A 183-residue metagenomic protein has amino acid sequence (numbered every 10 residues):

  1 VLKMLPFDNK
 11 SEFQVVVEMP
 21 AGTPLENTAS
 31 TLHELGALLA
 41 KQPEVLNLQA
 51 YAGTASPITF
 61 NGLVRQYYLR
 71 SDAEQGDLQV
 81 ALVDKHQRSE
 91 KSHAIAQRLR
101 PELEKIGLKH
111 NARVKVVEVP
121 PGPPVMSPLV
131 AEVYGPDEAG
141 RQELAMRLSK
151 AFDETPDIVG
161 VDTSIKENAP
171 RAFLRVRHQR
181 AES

Functional and structural regions predicted by a protein language model:
V1, N27-P123, K150, Q179-S183: Solvent-exposed, membrane-proximal periplasmic/extracellular interface segments of envelope transport and secretion
V1-T23, T59, L63-R65, P128: Transmembrane helices with small-residue packing motifs
K10-Q14, P43-N47, A73-D77, K109-N111 (+3 more regions): Extracytoplasmic
V15, A131, F152: Conserved hydrophobic/aromatic pocket- or pore-lining residues that grip, position, or stack substrates in active sites
V16, Q49-Y51, K115-V117, S164 (+1 more regions): Solvent-exposed beta-strand sheet faces enriched in polar/charged residues
V17-M19, V80-D84, V133-P136, V176: Short beta-strand-to-loop capping motifs
L63-V64, V125-Y134, R175-Q179: Short, low-order "capping/linker" segments at domain edges
D137, Q142-S183: Beta-strand-rich non-transmembrane domains
